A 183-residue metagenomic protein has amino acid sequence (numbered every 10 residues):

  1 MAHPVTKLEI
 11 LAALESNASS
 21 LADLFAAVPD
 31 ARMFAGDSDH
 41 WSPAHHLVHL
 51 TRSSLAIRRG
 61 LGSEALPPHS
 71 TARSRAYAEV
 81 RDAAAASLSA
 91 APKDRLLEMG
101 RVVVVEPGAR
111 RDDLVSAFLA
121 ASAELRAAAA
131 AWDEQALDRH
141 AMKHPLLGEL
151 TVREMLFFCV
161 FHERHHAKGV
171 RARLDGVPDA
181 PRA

Functional and structural regions predicted by a protein language model:
A2, R101-R110, P145-R153: Acidic/His metal-coordination segments adjacent to aromatic residues that form catalytic metal sites in metalloenzymes
H3, I10, D39, R110-L114 (+1 more regions): Residue-level recognition of alpha-helical structural elements
H3-V28, A44-R59, F157-F161: Alpha-helical bundle segments that constitute or directly flank the non-heme di-iron/ferroxidase center
A13-S16, S20, S116-A127, F161 (+1 more regions): A non-catalytic, amphipathic alpha-helix used as a structural packing/dimerization or gating element in enzyme scaffolds
D23, E79-A136: Acidic/histidine-rich alpha-helical segments that form the ligand environment of transition-metal centers
M33-A86, A123, A127-A183: Short, contiguous alpha-helical
